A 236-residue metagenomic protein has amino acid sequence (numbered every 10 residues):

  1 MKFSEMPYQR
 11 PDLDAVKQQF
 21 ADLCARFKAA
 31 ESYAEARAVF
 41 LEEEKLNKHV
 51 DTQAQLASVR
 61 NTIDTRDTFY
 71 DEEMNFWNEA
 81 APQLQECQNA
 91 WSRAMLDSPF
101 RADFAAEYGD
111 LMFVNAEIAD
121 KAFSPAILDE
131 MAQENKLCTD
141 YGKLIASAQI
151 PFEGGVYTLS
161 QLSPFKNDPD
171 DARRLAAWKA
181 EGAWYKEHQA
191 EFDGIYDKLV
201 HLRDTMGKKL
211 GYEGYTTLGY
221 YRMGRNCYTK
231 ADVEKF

Functional and structural regions predicted by a protein language model:
M1-A231: A well-structured
D232-F236: Alpha-helical coupling/stalk and coiled-coil linker elements that connect catalytic or binding modules and transmit
